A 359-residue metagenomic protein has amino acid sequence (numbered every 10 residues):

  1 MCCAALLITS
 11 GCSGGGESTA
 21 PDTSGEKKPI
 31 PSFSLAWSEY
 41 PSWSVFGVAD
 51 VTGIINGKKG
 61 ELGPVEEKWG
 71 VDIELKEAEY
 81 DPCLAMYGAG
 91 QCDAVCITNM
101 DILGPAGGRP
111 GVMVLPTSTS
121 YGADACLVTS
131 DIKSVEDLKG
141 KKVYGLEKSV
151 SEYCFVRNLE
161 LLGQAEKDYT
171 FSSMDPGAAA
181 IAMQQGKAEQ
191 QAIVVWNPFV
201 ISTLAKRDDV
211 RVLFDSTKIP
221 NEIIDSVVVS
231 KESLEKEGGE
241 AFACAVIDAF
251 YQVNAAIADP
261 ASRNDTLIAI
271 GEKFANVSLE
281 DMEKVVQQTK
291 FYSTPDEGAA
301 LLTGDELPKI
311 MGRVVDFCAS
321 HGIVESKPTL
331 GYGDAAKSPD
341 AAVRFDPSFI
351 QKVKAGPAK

Functional and structural regions predicted by a protein language model:
M1-A4: Sec-dependent N-terminal signal peptides
L7-G11: C-terminal motif of bacterial Sec signal peptides marking the signal peptidase cleavage site
C12-G16: Bacterial signal peptide processing site
A20-P176, K187, Q191-N197, L213-D215 (+1 more regions): Short, glycine-/small- and polar/acidic-enriched structural segments that line small-molecule recognition paths
W69, Q91, C96-N99, A106 (+8 more regions): Sec/Tat-exported extracytoplasmic proteins
N99-D101, F171-S172, G177-N276: Pocket-lining segment of extracytoplasmic ligand-binding domains
E235-K327: Secondary-structure end/capping motifs
M311-K359: Conserved C-terminal helix/tail region of periplasmic/extracytoplasmic solute-binding proteins
